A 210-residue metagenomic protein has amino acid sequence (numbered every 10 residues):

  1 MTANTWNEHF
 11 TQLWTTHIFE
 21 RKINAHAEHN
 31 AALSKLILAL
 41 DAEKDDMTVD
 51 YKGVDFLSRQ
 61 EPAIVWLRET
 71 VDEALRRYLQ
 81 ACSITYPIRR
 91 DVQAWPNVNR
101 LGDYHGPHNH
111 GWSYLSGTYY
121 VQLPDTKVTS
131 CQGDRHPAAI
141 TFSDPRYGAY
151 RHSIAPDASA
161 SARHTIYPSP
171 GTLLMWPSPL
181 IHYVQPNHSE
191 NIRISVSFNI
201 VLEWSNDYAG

Functional and structural regions predicted by a protein language model:
T2-T85, Y104: Non-heme Fe(II)/2-oxoglutarate
L13, Y86-I88, N109-S113, Q132-D134 (+1 more regions): A generic structural micro-feature
T16, D91, R135-P137, S161 (+1 more regions): Short edge beta-strand segments in beta-sheet-rich domains
E20-K22, Y120, M175: Short, well-ordered beta-strand micro-motif
I84-A94: A short coil-to-beta-strand element that immediately follows conserved catalytic motifs
A94-P96, G117-Y119, V196-I200: A structural signal for short, well-ordered beta-strand segments
N97-L173, N206-D207: Catalytic core of non-heme Fe(II) oxygenases with the double-stranded beta-helix
I154-G210: Catalytic core of Fe(II)/2-oxoglutarate
